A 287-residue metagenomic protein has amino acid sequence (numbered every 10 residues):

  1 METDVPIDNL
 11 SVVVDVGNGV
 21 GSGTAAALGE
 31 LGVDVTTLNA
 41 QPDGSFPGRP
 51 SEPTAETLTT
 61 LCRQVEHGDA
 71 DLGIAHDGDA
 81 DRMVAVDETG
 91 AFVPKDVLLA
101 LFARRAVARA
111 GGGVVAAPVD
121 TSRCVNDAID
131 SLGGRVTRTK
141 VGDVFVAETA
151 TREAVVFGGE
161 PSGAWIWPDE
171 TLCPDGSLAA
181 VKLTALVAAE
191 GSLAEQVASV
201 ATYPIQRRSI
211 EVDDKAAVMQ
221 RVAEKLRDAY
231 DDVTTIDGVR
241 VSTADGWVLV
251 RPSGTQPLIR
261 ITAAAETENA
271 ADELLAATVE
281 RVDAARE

Functional and structural regions predicted by a protein language model:
M1-E190: Phosphate-binding chemistry for phosphorylated carbohydrates and sugar-nucleotides
A70-L72, A110-T262, T267-E287: Phosphate-binding and adjacent anionic-ligand microenvironments
